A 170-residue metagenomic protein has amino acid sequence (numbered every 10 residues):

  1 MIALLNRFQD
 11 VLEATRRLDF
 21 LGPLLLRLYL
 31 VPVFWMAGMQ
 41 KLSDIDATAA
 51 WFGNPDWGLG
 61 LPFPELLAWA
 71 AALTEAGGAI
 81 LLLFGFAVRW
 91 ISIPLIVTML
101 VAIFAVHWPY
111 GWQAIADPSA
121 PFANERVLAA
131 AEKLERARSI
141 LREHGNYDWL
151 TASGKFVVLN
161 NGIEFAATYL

Functional and structural regions predicted by a protein language model:
M1-D46, P62-L73, G77, F84-L170: Extended, low-polarity transmembrane helix blocks
A49-F63: Perimembrane loop-to-helix junctions flanking transmembrane segments
